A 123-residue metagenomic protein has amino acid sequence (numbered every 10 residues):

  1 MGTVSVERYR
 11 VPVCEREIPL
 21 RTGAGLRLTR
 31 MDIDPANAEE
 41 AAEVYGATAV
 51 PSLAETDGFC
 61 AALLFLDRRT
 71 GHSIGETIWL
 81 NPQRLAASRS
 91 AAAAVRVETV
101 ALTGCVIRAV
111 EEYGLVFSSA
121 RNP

Functional and structural regions predicted by a protein language model:
M1-I74, I78-P123: Short S/T/G/P-rich N-terminal loop/turn motif that feeds into the first structured element of a domain
